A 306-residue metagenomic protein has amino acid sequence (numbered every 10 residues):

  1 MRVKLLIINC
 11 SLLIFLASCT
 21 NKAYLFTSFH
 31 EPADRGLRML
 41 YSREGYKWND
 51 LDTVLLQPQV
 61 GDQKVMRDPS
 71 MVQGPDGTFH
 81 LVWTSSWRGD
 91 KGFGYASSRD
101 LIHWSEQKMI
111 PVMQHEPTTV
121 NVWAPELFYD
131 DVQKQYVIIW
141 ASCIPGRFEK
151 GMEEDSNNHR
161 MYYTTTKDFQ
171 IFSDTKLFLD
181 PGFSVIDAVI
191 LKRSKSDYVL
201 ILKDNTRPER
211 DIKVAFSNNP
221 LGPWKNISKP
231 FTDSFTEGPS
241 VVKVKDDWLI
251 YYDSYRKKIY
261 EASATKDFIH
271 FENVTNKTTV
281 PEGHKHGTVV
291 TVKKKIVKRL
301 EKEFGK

Functional and structural regions predicted by a protein language model:
M1-K22: Bacterial Sec-dependent N-terminal signal peptides
C19-K306: Carbohydrate-active catalytic/glycan-binding domains of CAZyme proteins, especially the secreted or lumenal ectodomains
